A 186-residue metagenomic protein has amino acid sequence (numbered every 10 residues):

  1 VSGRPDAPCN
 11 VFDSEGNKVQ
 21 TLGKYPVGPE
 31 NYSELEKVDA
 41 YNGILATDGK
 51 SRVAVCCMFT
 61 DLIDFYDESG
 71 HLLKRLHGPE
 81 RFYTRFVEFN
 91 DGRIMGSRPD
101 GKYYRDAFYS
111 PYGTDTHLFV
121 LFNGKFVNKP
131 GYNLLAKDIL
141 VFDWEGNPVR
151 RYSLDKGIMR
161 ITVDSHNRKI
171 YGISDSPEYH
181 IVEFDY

Functional and structural regions predicted by a protein language model:
V1, L35-E36, A54-C56, N128-N133: Short consensus segments that form the blades of beta-propeller domains, in both extracellular/periplasmic
V1, V55, V120-L121, Y171-G172: Residue position within the beta-strands of beta-propeller blades
V1-P8, T60-L62, K125-N128, S176-H180: Short glycine/acidic-enriched loop and turn motifs that connect beta-strands
A7-E15, L134-N147, D185-Y186: Beta-propeller blade signature
V19-A40, L73-Y103, K156: Surface-exposed loop and turn segments in beta-propeller and other repeat-based domains that flank or scaffold
E36-R52, C56-C57, Y103-T114, T162-H166: Structural signature of eukaryotic scaffold interfaces centered on beta-propeller domains
R98-V141: Loop/turn-rich, solvent-exposed surfaces of beta-rich toroidal or solenoidal domains
T162-Y186: Blade-level signature of beta-propeller repeat domains, shared across WD40, Kelch, NHL, RCC1 and BNR/Asp-box propellers
